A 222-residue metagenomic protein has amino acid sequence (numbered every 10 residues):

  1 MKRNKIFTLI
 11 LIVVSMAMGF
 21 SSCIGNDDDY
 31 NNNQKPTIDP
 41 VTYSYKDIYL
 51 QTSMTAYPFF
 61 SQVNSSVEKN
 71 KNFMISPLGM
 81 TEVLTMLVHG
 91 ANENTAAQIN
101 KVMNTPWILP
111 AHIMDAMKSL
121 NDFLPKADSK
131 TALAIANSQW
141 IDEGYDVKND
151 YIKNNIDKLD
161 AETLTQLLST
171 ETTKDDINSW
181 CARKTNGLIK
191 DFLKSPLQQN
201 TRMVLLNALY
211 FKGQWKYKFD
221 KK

Functional and structural regions predicted by a protein language model:
M1-I10: Bacterial N-terminal signal peptides that target proteins for export
M18-S22: C-terminal motif of bacterial Sec signal peptides marking the signal peptidase cleavage site
I24-D27: Bacterial signal peptide processing site
N33-L50: Post-signal peptide N-terminal segment of mature Sec-exported envelope proteins
S53-N64: Mature N-terminal segment immediately following signal peptide/propeptide cleavage in secreted/periplasmic
H89-F123: Active-site-surrounding "flap" and adjacent substrate/cofactor-binding loops of secreted or lumenal enzymes, prototyped
P110, A116-K222: Non-catalytic, conformational "gating/processing" segments within enzyme and secreted inhibitor domains
